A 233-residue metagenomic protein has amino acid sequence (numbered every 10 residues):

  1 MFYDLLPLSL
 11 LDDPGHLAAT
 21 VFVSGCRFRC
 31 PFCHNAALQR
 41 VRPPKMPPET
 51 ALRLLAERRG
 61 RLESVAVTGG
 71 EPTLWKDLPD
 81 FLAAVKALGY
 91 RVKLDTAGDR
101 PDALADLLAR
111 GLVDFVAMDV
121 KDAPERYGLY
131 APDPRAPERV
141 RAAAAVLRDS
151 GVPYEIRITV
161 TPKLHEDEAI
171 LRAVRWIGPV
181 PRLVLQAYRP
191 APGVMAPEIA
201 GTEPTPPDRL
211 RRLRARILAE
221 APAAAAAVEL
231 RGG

Functional and structural regions predicted by a protein language model:
M1, R182, A226-E229: Conserved beta-strand segments of alpha/beta enzyme cores
M1-F22, R27-R40, E57-R61, G233: N-terminal [4Fe-4S]-dependent radical SAM core
L5, Q186-Y188, E229-G233: Conserved beta-strand termini and adjacent loop/short-helix elements that scaffold enzyme active sites in alpha/beta
F22, T68-G69: A secondary-structure boundary/capping signal
A37, G69, V120, A187 (+1 more regions): Residues that line or immediately flank small-molecule/substrate-binding pockets and catalytic motifs
R40-L52: Non-heme iron-sulfur electron-transfer modules
L52-S64, T73-A200, P207: Conserved AdoMet/S-adenosylmethionine-binding subsite of the radical SAM
L210-G233: A C-terminal junction/extension of Radical SAM enzymes
